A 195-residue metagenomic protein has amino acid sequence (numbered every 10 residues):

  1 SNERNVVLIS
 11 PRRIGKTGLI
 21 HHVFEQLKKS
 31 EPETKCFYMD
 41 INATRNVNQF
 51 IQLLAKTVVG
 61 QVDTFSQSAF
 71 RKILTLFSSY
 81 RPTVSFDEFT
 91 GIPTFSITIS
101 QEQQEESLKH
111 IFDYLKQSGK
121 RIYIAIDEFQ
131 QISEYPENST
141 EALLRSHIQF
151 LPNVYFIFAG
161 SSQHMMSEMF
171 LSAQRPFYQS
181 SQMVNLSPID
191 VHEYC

Functional and structural regions predicted by a protein language model:
S1: N-terminal pre-P-loop "Q-motif" helix
R4-N5, S10-I14, G18-Y123: P-loop NTPase nucleotide-binding core
N5, T94-S162, L171: Conserved Walker B catalytic segment
L27-E31, I148, A173-Q174: Active-site catalytic pocket residues across diverse enzymes, especially alpha/beta-hydrolases
P32-C36, P152-V154, Q179-Q182: Short glycine-/polar-rich loops that comprise or flank the Walker A/P-loop and associated switch/sensor motifs
M39, V184-L186: Hydrophobic residues at beta-strand termini and immediately following loops that shape nucleotide-binding pockets
Q163-S181: Short regulatory helix/loop adjacent to the ATP-binding pocket of P-loop NTPases
L186-C195: Conserved small helical "lid"/interfacial subdomain of P-loop NTPases
